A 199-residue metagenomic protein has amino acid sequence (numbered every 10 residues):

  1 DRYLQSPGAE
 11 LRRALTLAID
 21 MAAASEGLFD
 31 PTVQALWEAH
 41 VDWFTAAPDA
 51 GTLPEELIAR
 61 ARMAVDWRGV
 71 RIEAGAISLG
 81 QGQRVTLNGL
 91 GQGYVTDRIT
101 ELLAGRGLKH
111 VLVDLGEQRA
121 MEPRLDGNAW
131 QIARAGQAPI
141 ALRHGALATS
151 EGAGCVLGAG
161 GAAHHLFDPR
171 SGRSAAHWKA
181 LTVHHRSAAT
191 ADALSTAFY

Functional and structural regions predicted by a protein language model:
D1-Y199: Mature catalytic core of soluble alpha/beta enzymes
